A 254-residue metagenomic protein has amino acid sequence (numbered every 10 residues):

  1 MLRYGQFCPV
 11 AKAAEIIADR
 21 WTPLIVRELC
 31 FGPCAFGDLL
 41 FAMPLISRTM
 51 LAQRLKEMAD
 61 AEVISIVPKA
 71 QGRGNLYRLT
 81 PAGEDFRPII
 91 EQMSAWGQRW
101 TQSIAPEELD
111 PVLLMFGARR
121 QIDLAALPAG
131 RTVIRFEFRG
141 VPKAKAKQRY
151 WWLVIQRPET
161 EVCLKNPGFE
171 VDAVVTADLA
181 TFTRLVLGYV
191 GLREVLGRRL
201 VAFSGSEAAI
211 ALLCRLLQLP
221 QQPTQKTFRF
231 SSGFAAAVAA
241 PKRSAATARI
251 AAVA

Functional and structural regions predicted by a protein language model:
C8-I46: N-terminal helix-turn-helix DNA-binding core of bacterial DNA-binding proteins
A18, A70-Q92: Basic, amphipathic "hinge/linker" alpha-helix immediately C-terminal to the N-terminal HTH DNA-binding motif
L55-K56: Short, hydrophobic-biased segments on the C-terminal half of alpha helices that form "recognition helices"
E62: Glycine-centered, phosphate/nucleic-acid-interacting loop/turn motifs that mediate DNA/RNA or nucleotide
P88-R135, E207, T224-R229, A235: Amphipathic alpha-helical dimerization/coiled-coil segments that flank or bridge DNA-binding/regulatory modules
R135-R193: Low-complexity, glycine/alanine/valine/leucine- and proline-rich hydrophobic stretches
G168-A254: C-terminal interaction segments
